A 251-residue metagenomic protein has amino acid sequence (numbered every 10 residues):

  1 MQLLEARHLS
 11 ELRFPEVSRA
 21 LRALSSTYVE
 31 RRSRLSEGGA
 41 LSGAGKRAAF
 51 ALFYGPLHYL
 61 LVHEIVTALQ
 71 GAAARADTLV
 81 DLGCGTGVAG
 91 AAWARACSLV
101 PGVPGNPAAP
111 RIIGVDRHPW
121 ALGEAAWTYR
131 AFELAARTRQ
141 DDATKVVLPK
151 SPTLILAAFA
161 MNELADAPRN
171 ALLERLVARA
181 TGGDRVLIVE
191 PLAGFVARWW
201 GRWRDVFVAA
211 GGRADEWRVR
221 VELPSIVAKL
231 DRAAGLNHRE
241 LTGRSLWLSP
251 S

Functional and structural regions predicted by a protein language model:
M1-E37: N-terminal auxiliary segments of SAM/dcSAM-dependent transferases
S36-A68: Class I SAM-dependent methyltransferase Rossmann-like catalytic core, especially the SAM/SAH-binding loop
T86-G102: Conserved SAM-binding loop of SAM-dependent methyltransferases across substrates and taxa, primarily the Class I
H118: Conserved SAM/SAH-binding beta-strand->alpha-helix loop
T153-A167: A short SAM/SAH-binding and catalytic strip from SAM-dependent methyltransferases
N170-G182: A short glycine-rich, Lys/Arg-flanked "PGG" loop and its adjoining helix->strand segment in the class I
G182-P191: Conserved beta-strand signature within the Rossmann-like core of class I S-adenosyl-L-methionine
A210-S251: Class I S-adenosyl-L-methionine
